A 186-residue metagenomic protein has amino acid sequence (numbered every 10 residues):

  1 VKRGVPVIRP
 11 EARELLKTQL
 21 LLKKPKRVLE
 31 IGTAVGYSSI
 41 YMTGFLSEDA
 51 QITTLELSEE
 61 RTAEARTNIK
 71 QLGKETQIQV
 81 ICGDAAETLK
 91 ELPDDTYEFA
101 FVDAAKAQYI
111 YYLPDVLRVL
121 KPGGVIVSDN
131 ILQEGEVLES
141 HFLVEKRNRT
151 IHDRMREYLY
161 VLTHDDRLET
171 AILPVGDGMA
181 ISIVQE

Functional and structural regions predicted by a protein language model:
V1-V7: Rossmann-like AdoMet
P10-E186: S-adenosylmethionine/decaboxylated-SAM
